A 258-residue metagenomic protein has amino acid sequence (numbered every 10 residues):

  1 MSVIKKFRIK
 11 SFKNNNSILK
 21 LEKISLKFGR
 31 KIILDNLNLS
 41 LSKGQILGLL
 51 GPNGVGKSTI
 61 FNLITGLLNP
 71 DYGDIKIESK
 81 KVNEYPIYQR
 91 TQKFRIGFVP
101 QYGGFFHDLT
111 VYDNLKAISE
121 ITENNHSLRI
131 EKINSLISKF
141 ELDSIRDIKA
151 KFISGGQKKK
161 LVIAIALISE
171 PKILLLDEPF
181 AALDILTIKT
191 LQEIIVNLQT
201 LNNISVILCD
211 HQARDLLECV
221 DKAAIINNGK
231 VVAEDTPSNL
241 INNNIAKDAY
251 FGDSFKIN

Functional and structural regions predicted by a protein language model:
L50-P52: The feature captures the beta-strand-to-loop junction immediately N-terminal to the Walker
T65: Helix-to-loop junction immediately C-terminal to a conserved catalytic motif
G73-N83, Q92-K93: Conserved ABC transporter NBD signature motif
K116, S127-I145, E193-V196: Conserved ABC ATPase "signature" region
K149-I153: Conserved ABC ATPase signature
